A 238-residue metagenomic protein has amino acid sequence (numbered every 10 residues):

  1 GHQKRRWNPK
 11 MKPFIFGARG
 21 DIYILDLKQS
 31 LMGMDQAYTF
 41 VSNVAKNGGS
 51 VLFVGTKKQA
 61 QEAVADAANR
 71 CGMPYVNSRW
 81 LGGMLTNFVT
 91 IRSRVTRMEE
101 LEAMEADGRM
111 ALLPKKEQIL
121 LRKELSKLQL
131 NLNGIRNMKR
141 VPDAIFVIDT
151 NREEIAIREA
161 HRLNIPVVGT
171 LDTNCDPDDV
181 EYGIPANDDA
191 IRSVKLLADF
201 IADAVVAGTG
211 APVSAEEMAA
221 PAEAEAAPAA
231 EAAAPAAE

Functional and structural regions predicted by a protein language model:
G1-T39, A45-S50, K57, Q61-M104 (+4 more regions): N-terminal cationic and glycine-rich segments that engage phosphates or anionic surfaces
Y38, L125, A198: Short amphipathic alpha-helical/adjacent loop interface patches that line ligand and macromolecule-binding sites
F53, I145, L197: Residue-level signature of catalytic and energy-coupling elements of molecular machines, predominantly ATP/GTP-dependent
V54-K57, V147-D149: Short His-Asn-centered micro-motif
C71-D178, Y182: Long, charge-patterned amphipathic alpha-helical coiled-coil/hairpin "stalk" segments used as oligomerization
A156-A215: Short glycine/threonine-rich loop/turn motifs
A207-E238: Intrinsically disordered, compositionally biased charged tails
